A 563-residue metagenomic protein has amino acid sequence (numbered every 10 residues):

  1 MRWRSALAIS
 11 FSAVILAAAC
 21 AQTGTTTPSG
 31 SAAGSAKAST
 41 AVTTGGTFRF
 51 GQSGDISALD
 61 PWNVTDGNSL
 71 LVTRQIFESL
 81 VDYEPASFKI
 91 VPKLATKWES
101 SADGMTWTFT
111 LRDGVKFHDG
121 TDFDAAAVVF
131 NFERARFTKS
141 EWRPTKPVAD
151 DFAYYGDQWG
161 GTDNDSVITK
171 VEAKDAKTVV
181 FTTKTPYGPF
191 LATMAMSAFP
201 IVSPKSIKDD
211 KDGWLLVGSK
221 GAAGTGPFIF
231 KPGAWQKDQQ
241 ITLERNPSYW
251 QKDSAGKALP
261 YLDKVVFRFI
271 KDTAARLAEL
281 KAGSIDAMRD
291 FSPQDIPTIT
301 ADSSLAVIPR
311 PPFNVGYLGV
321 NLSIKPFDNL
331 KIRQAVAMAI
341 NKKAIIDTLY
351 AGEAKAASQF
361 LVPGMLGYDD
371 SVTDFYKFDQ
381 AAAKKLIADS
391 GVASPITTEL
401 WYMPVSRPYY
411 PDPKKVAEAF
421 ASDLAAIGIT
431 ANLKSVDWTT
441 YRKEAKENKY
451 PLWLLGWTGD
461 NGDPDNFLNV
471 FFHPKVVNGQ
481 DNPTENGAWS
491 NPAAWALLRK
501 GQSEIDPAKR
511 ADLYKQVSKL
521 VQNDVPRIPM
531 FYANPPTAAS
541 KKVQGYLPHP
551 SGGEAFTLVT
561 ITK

Functional and structural regions predicted by a protein language model:
A32, Q239-Q240, I340-Y368, D412-A421 (+2 more regions): Detector for C-terminal structural segments
G51-A102, E133, A223: N-terminal lobe/hinge region of extracytoplasmic solute-binding protein
Q52-L71, L94-T96, T121, T185-P200 (+2 more regions): A structural "hinge/loop" feature
P85, A192-P260, K264, A381: Gly/Pro-rich hinge or "lid" segments in bacterial periplasmic/extracellular proteins
T96-P147, V180, P326-D328: Aromatic- and charge-enriched surface segment that lines or borders ligand/interaction sites
T110, P147-I207, I229, A234: Surface-exposed binding/hinge segments that line and control ligand-binding clefts or catalytic entry sites
L216-A222, Y249-T298, T430: Ligand-site clamp/hinge motif
F228-I229, A356-S390, V405-K415: Structural transition elements
